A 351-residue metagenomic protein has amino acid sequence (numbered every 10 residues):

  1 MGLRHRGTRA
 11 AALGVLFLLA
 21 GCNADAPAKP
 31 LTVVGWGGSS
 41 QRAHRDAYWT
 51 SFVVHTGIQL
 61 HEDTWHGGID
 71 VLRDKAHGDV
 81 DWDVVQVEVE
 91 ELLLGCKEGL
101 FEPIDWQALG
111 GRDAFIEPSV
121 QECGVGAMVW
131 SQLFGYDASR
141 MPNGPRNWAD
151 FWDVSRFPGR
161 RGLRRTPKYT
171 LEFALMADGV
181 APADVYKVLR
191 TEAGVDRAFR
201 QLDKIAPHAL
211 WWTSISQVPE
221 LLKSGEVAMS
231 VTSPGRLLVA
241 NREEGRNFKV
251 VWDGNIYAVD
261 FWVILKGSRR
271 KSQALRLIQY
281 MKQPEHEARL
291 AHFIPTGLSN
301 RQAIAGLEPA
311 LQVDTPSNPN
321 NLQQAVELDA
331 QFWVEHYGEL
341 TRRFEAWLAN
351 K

Functional and structural regions predicted by a protein language model:
M1-L31: Short, low-complexity disordered leader/linker segments with a strong preference for bacterial N-terminal type II
C22-G95: Early extracytoplasmic/lumenal segment of secretory-pathway proteins
G38-R45, D81-W82, Q86-K223: Extracytoplasmic ligand-binding site segments that recognize negatively charged/polar headgroups
W65, V87, S214, V231-S233: Short beta-strand and adjacent tight-turn residues that come in two discontinuous sequence segments and form the edges
L92-L94, M229-N247: A ligand-binding cleft/hinge motif common to bilobed small-molecule-binding domains
G111-F115, W130-Q132, V195-K204, R242-S268: Periplasmic-binding protein-like
L265-A325: Mature extracytoplasmic/periplasmic domains
L322-K351: Conserved C-terminal helix/tail region of periplasmic/extracytoplasmic solute-binding proteins
